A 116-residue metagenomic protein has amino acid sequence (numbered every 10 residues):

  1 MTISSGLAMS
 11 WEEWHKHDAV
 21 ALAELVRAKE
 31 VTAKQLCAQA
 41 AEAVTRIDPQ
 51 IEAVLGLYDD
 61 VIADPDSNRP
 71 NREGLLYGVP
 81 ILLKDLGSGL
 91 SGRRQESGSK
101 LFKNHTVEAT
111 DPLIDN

Functional and structural regions predicted by a protein language model:
T2-N116: Gly/Ser-rich catalytic/binding loops embedded in alpha/beta enzyme cores
